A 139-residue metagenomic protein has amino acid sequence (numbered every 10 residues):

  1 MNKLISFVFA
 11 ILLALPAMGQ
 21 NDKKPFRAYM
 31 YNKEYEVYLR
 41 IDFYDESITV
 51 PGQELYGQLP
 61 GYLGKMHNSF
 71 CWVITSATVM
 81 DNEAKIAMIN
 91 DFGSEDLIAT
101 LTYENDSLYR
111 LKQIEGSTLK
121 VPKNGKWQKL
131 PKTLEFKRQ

Functional and structural regions predicted by a protein language model:
N2-A10: Sec-dependent signal peptide recognition, specifically the positively charged N-region followed immediately by
A14-A17: N-terminal signal peptide c-region/cleavage motif recognized by signal peptidases
Q20-R40, P131-R138: Tryptophan-anchored aromatic micro-motifs
D22-K24, K33, S69-C71, G93-E95 (+1 more regions): Residues that act as N-cap/strand-start positions at coil-to-secondary-structure junctions
V37-S76, I114-G116: N-terminal glycine/threonine-rich, aromatic-flanked beta-hairpin/loop signature
Q58-D106: Contiguous, well-ordered beta-strand patches that form the walls/edges of small beta-barrel/beta-sandwich domains
M88-G93, K112-T118: Secondary-structure transition/turn motif
Q113-Q139: C-terminal partner/receptor-binding element of secreted or periplasmic proteins
